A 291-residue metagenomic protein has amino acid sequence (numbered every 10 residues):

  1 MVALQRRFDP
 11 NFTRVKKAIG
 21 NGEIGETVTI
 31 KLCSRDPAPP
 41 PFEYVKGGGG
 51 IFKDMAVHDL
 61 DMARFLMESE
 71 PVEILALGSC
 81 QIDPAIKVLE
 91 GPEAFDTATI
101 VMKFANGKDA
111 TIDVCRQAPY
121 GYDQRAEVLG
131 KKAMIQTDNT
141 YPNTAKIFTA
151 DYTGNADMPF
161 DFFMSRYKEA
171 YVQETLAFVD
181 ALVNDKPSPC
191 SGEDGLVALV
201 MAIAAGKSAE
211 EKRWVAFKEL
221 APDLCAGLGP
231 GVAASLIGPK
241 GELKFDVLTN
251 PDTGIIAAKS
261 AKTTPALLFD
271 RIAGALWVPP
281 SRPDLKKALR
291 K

Functional and structural regions predicted by a protein language model:
M1-P41: A contiguous active-site-proximal alpha/beta segment in oxidoreductase catalytic domains
Q5, D83-P84, V88-G91, T99 (+5 more regions): C-terminal glycine/acidic-rich active-site capping loop/insertion
N11-F12, D59-L60, A145, V172-L176 (+1 more regions): A general structural signal for well-ordered alpha-helical segments in protein cores
R14-K17, M62, T99, A177 (+1 more regions): Alpha-helical elements of Rossmann-like donor-binding domains used by nucleotide-donor carbohydrate transfer enzymes
C33, L77, L129: Alpha/beta-hydrolase-fold catalytic nucleophile elbow
P39-T111, C115-Y120, E193: Rossmann-like dinucleotide-binding domain that binds NAD(P)(H)
M201-E211: Short arginine-rich
